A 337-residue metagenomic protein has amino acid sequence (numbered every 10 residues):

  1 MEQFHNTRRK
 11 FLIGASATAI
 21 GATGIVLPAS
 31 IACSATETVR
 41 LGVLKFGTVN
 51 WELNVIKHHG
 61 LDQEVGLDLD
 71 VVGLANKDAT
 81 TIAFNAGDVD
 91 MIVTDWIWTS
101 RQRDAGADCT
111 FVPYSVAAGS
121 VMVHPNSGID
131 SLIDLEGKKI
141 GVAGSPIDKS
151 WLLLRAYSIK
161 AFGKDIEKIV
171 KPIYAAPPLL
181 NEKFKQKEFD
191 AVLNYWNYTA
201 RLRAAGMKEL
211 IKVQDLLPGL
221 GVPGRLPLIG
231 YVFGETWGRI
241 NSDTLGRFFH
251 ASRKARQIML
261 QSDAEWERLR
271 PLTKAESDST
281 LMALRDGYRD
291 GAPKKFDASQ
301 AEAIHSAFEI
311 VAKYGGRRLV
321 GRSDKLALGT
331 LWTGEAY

Functional and structural regions predicted by a protein language model:
M1-N6: Secretory targeting signals
K10-A32: N-terminal export signals
S34-D165, K171-Y174, Q186, D190-W196: Short, glycine-/small- and polar/acidic-enriched structural segments that line small-molecule recognition paths
E64, Q214-G224, D290-Q300: Short, solvent-exposed loop/beta-turn-alpha elements that line the ligand-binding surface or hinge of extracytoplasmic
I97, L179-R270: Pocket-lining segment of extracytoplasmic ligand-binding domains
G238-G316: Secondary-structure end/capping motifs
H305-Y337: Conserved C-terminal helix/tail region of periplasmic/extracytoplasmic solute-binding proteins
